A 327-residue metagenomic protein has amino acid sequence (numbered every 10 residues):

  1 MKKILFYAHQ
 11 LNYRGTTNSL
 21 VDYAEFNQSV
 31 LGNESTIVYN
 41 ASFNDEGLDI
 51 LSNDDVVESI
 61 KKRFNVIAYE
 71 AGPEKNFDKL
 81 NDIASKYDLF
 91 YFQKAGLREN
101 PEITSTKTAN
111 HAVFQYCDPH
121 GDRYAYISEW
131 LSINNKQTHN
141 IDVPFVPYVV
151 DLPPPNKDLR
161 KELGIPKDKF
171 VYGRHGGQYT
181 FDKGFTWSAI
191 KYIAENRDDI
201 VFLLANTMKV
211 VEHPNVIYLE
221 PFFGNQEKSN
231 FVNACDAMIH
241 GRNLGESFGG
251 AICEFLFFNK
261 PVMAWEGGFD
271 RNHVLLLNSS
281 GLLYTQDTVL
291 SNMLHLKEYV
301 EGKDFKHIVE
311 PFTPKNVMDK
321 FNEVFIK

Functional and structural regions predicted by a protein language model:
H9-R14, D22-E74, M208: N-terminal strand-loop element at the rim of the active site of nucleotide-sugar-dependent glycosyltransferases
R63-I67, L204-Q226, N230: Nucleotide-activated donor-binding/catalytic signature segment of Leloir-type glycosyltransferases, i.e., the conserved
Y87-L89, N230-S247, K260: Acidic donor-binding loop of glycosyltransferase active sites
D122-P155: Donor nucleotide-sugar binding/catalytic pocket of nucleotide-sugar-dependent glycosyltransferases
Y148-P214, Y218: Conserved catalytic-core segment of nucleotide-activated headgroup transferases in glycan assembly
S229, I252-F257, R271-N272: Short alpha-helical segment that forms part of, or immediately flanks, the ligand-binding pocket in carbohydrate-active
P261-E266: Short hydrophobic beta-strand element within catalytic cores of glycosyltransferases and related nucleotide-activated
Q286-T288, E298-K327: A charged, aromatic-enriched C-terminal amphipathic alpha-helix characteristic of glycosyltransferases across folds
